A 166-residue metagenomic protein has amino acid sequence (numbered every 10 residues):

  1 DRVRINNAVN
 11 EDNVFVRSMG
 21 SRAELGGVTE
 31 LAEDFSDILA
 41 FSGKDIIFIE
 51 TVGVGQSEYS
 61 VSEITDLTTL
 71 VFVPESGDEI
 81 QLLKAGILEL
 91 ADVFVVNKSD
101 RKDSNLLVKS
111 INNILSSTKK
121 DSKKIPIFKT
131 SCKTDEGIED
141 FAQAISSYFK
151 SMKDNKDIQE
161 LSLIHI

Functional and structural regions predicted by a protein language model:
D1-S57, I64, E79: Nucleotide-state-sensitive switch-loop elements of NTP-binding domains
R17-M19, L70-V73, V95-K98, K129-T130: Conserved beta-strand segments of the P-loop GTPase G domain that flank and frequently precede/overlap
A32, E50, I87, N97 (+1 more regions): Residue-level signature of catalytic and energy-coupling elements of molecular machines, predominantly ATP/GTP-dependent
E58-P74, G86, D92: Inter-motif core of Ras-like GTPase G domains
T65-Q81, S99-S104: Conserved Switch II/interswitch segment of TRAFAC-class P-loop GTPases
S99-Y148: Canonical P-loop GTPase G-domain recognition
K129-T130, N155-S162: Long, amphipathic alpha-helical stalk/connector segments used for oligomerization, subunit docking, or mechanical
I164-I166: Conserved small/polar residues in nucleotide/adenosyl-binding loops
